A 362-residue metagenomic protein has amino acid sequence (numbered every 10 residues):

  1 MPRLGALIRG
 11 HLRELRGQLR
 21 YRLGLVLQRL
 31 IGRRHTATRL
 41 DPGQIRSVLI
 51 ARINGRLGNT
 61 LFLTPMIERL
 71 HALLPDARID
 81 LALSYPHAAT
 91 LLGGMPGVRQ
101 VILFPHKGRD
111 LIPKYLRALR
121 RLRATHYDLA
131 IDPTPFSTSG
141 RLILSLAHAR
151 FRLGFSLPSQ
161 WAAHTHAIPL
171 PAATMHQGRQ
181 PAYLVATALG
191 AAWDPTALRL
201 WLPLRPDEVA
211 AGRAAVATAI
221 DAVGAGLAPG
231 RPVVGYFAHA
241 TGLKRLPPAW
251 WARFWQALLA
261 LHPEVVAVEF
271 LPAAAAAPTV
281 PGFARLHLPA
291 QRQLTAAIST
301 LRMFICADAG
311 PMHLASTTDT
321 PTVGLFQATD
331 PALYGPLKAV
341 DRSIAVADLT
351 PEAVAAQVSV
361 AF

Functional and structural regions predicted by a protein language model:
M1-F362: Catalytic machinery of carbohydrate-active enzymes, primarily nucleotide-sugar-dependent glycosyltransferases
